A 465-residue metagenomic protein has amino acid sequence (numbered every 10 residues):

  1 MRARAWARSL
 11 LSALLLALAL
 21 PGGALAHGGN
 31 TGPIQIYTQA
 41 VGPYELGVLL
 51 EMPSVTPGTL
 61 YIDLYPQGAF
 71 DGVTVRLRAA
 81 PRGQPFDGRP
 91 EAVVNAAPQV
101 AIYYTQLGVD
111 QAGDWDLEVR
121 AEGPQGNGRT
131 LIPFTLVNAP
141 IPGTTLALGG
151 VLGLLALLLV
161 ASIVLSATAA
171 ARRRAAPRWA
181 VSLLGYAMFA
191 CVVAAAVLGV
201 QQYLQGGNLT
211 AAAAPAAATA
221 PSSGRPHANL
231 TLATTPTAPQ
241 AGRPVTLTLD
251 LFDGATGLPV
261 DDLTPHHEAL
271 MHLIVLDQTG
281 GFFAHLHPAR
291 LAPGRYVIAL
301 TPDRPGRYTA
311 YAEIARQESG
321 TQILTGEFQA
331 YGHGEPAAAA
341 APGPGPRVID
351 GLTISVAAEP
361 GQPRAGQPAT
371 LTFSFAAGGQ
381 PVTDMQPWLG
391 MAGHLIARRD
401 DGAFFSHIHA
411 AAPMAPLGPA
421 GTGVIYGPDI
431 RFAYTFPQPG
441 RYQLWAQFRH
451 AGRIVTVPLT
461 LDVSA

Functional and structural regions predicted by a protein language model:
M1-L11: Bacterial N-terminal signal peptides that target proteins for export
A3, A19-A24: Intrinsic disorder/low-complexity detector
L10-P21: Bacterial N-terminal signal peptides
A26-S166, P177-A465: N-terminal soluble domains immediately following signal/targeting peptides that reside in extracytoplasmic
S166-R172: Membrane-interface capping segments at transmembrane-helix boundaries
